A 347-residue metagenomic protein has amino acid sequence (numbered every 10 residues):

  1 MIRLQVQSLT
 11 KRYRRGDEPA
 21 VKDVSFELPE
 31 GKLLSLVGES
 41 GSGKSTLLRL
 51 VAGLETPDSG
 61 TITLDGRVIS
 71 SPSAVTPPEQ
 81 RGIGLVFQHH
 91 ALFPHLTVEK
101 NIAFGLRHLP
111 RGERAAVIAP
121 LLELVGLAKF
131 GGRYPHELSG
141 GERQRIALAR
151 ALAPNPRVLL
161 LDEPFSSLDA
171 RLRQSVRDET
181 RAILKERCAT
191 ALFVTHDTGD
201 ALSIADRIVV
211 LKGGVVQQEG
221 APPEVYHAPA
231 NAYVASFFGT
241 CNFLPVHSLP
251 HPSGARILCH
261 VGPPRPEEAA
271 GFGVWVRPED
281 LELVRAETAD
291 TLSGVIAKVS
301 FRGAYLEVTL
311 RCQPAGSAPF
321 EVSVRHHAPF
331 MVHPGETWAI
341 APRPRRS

Functional and structural regions predicted by a protein language model:
L34-S35, L85: Short beta-strand immediately N-terminal to the Walker A/P-loop
V37-E39: The feature captures the beta-strand-to-loop junction immediately N-terminal to the Walker
A52: Helix-to-loop junction immediately C-terminal to a conserved catalytic motif
D58-T61, G213: Conserved coupling/switch loops of ABC nucleotide-binding domains, chiefly the family-specific signature
G60-S71: Conserved ABC transporter NBD signature motif
G82-G84, Q88, L92-Y233: ABC ATPase nucleotide-binding domains
C241, P252-S347: Non-catalytic connector elements of ABC transporters
